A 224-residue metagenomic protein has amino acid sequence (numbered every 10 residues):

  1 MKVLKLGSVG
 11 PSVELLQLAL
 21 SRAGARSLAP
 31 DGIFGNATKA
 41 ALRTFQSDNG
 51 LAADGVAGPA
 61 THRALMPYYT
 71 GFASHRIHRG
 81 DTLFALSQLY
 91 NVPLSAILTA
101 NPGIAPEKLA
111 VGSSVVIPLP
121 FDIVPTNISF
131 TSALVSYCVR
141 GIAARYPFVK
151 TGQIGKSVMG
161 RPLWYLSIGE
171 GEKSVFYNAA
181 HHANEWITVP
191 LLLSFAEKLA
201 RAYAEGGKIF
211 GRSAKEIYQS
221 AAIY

Functional and structural regions predicted by a protein language model:
M1-G32, A37, D48, H75-H78: Acidic, Ser/Thr/Pro/Gly-enriched interdomain connector segments
E14, L18, A40-R43, F84-A85 (+1 more regions): Residues within the helices of the helix-turn-helix
L18, R43, S47, P102 (+1 more regions): Residue-level detection of the helix-turn-helix DNA-binding "recognition helix"
G32, G55, P59, A105-V111: Short, glycine-/polar-rich solvent-exposed loops and beta-turns at beta-strand/coil boundaries
N36, Y69-Y224: M14 metallocarboxypeptidase catalytic domain recognition
N36-S47, A60: Short, solvent-exposed alpha-helical surface patches in non-cytosolic proteins
N49, A60, A64, N101-I104: The DNA-recognition helices of helix-turn-helix-type DNA-binding domains
A53-Y69: Alpha-helical interaction/regulatory segments in DNA maintenance proteins
